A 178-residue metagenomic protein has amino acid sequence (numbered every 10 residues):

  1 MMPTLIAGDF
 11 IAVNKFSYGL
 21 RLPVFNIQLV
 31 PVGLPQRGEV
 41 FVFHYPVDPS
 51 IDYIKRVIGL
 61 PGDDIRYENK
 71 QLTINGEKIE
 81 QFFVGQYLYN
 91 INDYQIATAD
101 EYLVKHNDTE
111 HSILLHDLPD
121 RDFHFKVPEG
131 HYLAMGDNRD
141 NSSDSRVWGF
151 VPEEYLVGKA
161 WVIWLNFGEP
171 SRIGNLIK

Functional and structural regions predicted by a protein language model:
P3-K178: Soluble "head" domains of membrane/secretory-pathway proteins
